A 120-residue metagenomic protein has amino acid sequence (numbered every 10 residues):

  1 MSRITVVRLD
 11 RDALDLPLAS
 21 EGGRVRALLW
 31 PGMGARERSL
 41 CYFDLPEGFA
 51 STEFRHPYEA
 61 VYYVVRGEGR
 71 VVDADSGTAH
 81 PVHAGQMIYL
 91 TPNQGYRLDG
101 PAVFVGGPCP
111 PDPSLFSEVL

Functional and structural regions predicted by a protein language model:
M1-E37, T52, S117-L120: A short, N-terminal "cap"/entry segment at the start of jelly-roll beta-barrel domains of the cupin/DSBH fold
V6, A27, L40-D44, V61 (+2 more regions): Conserved hydrophobic/aromatic beta-strand scaffold that supports enzyme active sites
R26, S39-H56: Conserved short histidine dyad/triad with adjacent acidic residue
M33-E37, P46-F49, R66-R70, P110-P113: Short, charged/polar surface micro-motifs in flexible loops or helix N-caps
E37-S39, Y58, P101: A structure-centric signal for secondary-structure junctions around beta-strands
F49-T52, R70, G77-T78, Q86-R97: Histidine-centered metal-chelating micro-motifs
F54-A84: A short beta-strand-loop-beta hairpin characteristic of the jelly-roll/cupin
H83-Q86, P92-S117: Ligand-binding loop in jelly-roll beta-barrel domains
